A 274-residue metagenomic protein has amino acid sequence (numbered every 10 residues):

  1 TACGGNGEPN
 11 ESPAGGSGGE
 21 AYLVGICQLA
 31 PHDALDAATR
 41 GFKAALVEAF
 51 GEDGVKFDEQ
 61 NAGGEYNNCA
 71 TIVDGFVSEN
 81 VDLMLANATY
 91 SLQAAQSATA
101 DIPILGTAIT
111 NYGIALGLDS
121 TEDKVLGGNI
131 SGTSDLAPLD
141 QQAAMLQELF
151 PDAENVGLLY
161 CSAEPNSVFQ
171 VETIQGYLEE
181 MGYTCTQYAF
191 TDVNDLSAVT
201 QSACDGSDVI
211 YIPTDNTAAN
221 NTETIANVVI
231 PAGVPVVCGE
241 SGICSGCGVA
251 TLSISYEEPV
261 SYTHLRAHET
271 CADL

Functional and structural regions predicted by a protein language model:
A2-P13: Bacterial lipoprotein signal-peptidase II cleavage site
L23-K43, D58-N68, A163, S167 (+1 more regions): Extracytoplasmic "Venus flytrap"
V24-I26, F42, S131-L178, A272: An alpha-beta-alpha
A34-A49, P138-M145, N166-Y183, T224 (+2 more regions): Short, solvent-exposed amphipathic alpha-helices that sit in or adjacent to ligand/effector-binding or catalytic
D58-T121, I212-G239: Beta-alpha junction/loop-to-helix N-cap segments that form part of ligand/metal-binding clefts
Y112-A153, I254-A267: Hydrophobic alpha-helical segments within soluble ligand-binding/sensing domains
P165-V234, E240: Pocket-lining segment of extracytoplasmic ligand-binding domains
H264, C271-L274: Single conserved hydrophobic/aromatic residue that forms the stacking wall/gate of nucleotide- or nucleobase-binding
